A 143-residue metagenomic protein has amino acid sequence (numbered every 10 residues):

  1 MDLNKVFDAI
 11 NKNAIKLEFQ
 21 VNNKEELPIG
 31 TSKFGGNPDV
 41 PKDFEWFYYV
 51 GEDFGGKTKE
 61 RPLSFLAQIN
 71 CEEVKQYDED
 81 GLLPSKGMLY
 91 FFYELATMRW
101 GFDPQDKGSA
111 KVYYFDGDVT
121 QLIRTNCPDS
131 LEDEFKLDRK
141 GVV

Functional and structural regions predicted by a protein language model:
M1-M88: An N-terminus-focused feature that recognizes amino-terminal "leader" regions
L63-C127: Aromatic- and glycine-enriched beta-alpha-beta binding-site module
S130-L131: Structured catalytic cores of large enzymes
V142-V143: Conserved small/polar residues in nucleotide/adenosyl-binding loops
